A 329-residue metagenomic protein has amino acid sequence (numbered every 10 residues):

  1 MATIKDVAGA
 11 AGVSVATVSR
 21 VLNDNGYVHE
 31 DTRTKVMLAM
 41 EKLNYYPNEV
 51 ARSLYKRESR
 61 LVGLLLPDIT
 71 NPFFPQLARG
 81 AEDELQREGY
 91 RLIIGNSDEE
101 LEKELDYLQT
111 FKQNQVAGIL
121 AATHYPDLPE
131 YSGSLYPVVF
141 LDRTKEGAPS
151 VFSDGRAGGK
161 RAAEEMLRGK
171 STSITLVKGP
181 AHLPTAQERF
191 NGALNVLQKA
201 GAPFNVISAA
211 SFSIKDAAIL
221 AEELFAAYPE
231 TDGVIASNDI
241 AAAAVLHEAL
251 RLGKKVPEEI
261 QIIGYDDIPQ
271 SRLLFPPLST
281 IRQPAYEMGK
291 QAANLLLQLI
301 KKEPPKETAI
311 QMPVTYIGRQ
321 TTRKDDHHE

Functional and structural regions predicted by a protein language model:
M1-R60, D326: N-terminal helix-turn-helix DNA-binding module of bacterial transcription factors
A2, L61-E164, R168, L224-A226: Alpha-helical recognition/docking segments in bacterial nutrient-uptake and carbohydrate-utilization systems
A2, N23, Y27-D31, E49 (+13 more regions): Residues at secondary-structure transition points
G12, G26, N44, E58 (+5 more regions): Conserved functional loop/turn residues at catalytic and ligand-binding sites
S14, R60, A117, S171-S173 (+1 more regions): Short acidic/polar active-site loop segments enriched in Thr and Asp
T17-R20, L54-T70, S173-P180: Short beta-strand segments enriched in small/hydrophobic residues
K42, D83-E88, P137-F140, T144-E329: Bacterial carbohydrate/catabolite-sensing allosteric modules
K42-N48, L101-E102, L120-T123, A218 (+1 more regions): Short gly/ser/thr-rich secondary-structure transition/capping motifs
